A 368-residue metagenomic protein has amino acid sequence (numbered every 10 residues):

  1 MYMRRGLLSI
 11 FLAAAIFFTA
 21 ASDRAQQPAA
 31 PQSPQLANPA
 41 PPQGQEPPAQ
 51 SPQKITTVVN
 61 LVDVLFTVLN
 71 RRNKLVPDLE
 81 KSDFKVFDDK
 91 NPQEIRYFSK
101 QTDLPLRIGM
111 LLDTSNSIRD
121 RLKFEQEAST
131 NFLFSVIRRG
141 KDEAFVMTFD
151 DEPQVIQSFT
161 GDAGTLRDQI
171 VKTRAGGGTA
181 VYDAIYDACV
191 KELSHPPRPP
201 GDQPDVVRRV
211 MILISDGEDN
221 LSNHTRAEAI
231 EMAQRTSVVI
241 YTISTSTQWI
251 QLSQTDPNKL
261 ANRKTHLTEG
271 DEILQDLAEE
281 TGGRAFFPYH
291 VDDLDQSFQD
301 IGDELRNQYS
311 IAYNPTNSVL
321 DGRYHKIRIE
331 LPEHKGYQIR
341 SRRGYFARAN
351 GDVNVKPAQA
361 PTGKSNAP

Functional and structural regions predicted by a protein language model:
M1-F11: Bacterial N-terminal signal peptides that target proteins for export
S9-T19: Bacterial N-terminal signal peptides
D23-P368: Scaffold/interface architecture of coatomer-like assemblies
